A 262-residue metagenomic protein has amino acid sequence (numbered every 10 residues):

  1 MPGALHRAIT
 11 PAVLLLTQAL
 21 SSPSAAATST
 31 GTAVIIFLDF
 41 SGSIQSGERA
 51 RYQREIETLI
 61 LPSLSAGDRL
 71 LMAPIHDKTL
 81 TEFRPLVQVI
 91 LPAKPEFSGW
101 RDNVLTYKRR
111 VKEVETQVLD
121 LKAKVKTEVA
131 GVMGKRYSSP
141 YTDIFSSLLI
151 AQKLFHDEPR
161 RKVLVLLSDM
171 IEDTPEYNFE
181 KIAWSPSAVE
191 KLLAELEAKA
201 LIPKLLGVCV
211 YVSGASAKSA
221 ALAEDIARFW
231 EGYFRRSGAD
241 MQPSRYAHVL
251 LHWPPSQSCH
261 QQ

Functional and structural regions predicted by a protein language model:
M1-T10: Bacterial N-terminal signal peptides that target proteins for export
T10-A19: Bacterial N-terminal signal peptides
S24-T28: Boundary at the C-terminal end of the N-terminal hydrophobic targeting segment
T30-E113, K162-L166: Von Willebrand factor
T30-I44, T127-M133, V210-G214: Acidic/histidine-rich, surface-exposed loop or edge segments in extracytoplasmic proteins
I44-E48, L80-R84, D173-Y177, S219-E224 (+1 more regions): Extracytoplasmic/secreted cell-surface and envelope-processing proteins
G99-P159, E172: Von Willebrand factor
S187-Q262: Von Willebrand factor type A / integrin I
